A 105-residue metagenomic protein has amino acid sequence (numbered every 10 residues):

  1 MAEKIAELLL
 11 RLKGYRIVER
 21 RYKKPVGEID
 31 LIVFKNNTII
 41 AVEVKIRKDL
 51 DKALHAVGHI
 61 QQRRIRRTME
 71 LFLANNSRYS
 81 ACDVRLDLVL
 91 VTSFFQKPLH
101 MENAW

Functional and structural regions predicted by a protein language model:
M1-R20: Acidic-basic catalytic patches of nuclease active cores, encompassing PD-(D/E)XK and other metal-cofactor nuclease
K13-G14, P25-I29, C82-V84: Short beta-strand or tight-loop elements that sit immediately N-terminal to catalytic metal-binding acidic residues
Y22, K45, A104-W105: Residues forming the ATP-binding cleft of Hanks-type serine/threonine protein kinase domains
P25-G27, L50, F95: Short acidic/glycine-enriched loop/turn segments that link adjacent beta-strands
V26, N37-I39, D83, P98: Structural motif
I29-L50, I65: Conserved catalytic cores of phosphodiester-cleaving nucleases, focusing on short active-site segments
K48-M69, N75: Mg2+/Mn2+-dependent nuclease catalytic core
N76-W105: Domain-level recognition of nuclease-like catalytic cores that cleave nucleotide substrates
